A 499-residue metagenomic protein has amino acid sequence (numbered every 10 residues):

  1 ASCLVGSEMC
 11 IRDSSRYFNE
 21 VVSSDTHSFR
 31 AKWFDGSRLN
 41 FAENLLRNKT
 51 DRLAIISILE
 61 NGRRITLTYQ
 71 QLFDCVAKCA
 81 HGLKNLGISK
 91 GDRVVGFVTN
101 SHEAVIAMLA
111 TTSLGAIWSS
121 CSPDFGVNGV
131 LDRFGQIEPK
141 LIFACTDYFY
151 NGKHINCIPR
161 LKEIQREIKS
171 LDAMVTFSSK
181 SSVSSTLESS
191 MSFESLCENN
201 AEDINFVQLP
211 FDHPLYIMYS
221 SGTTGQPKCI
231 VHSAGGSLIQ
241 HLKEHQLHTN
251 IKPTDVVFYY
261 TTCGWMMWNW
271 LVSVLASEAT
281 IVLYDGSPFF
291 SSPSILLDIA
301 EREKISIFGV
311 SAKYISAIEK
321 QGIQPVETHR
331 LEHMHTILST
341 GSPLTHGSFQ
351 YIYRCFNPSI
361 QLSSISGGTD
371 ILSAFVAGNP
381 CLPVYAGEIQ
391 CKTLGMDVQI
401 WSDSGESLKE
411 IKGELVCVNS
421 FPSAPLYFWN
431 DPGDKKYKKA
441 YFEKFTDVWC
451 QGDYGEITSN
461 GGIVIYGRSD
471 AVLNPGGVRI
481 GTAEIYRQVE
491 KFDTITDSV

Functional and structural regions predicted by a protein language model:
A1-G6, I11: Single conserved hydrophobic/aromatic residue that forms the stacking wall/gate of nucleotide- or nucleobase-binding
A42-E43, I55-L109, G126-L131, E188-E198 (+2 more regions): Conserved AMP-binding/adenylate-forming core of the ANL superfamily
D51-L53, V175-T176, L187-Y219, Q226 (+2 more regions): Conserved pre-ATP/AMP-binding loop-to-beta segment of ANL
G96, C121-D147, L161, E301 (+5 more regions): AMP-binding/adenylate-forming catalytic core of the ANL superfamily
L109, S113-S195, E303-K304, S311-A312: Structural core segment of the AMP-binding/adenylate-forming
L238-V256, M266-S306, Q321: Conserved AMP-binding/adenylation subdomain of ANL enzymes
L271, A276-A279, S306-G309, E319-V384 (+1 more regions): Gly/Ser/Thr-rich phosphate-binding loop
K392-T393, E406-F445, V478-I480: Conserved ATP/PPi-binding loop(s) of AMP-dependent carboxylate-activating enzymes
